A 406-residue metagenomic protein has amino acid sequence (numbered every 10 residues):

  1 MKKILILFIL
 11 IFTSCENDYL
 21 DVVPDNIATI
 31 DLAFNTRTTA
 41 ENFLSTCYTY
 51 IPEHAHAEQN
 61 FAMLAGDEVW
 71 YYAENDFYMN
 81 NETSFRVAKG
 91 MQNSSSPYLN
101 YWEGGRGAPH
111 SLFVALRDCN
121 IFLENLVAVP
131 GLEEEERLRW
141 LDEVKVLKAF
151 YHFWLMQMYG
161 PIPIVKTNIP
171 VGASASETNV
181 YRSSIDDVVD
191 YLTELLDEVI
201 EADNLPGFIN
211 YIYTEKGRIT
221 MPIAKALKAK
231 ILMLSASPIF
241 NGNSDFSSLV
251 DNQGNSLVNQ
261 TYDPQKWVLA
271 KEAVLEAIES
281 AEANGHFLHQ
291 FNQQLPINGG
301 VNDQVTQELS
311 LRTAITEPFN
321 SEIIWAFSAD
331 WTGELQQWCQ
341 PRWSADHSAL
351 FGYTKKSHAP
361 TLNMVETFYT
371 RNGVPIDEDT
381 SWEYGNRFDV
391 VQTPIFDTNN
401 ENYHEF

Functional and structural regions predicted by a protein language model:
M1-D25: Bacterial Sec-dependent N-terminal signal peptides
M1-I6, N60, N75, S95 (+2 more regions): Terminal low-complexity, poorly structured segments
K2-K3, K148, K228: A general lysine-centric signal
F12-T13, I30, W102, E143-V144 (+2 more regions): A short linear-motif detector with a strong N-terminal bias
E16-T83, I162, K166, R218-P222 (+1 more regions): An aromatic- and glycine-enriched ligand-binding surface/loop that stacks and positions planar moieties
T38-Q59, Y78-Y159, A175-K216, M221: Conserved, well-structured interaction surfaces
N168-A173: Short edge-strand/loop segments of extracellular domains
